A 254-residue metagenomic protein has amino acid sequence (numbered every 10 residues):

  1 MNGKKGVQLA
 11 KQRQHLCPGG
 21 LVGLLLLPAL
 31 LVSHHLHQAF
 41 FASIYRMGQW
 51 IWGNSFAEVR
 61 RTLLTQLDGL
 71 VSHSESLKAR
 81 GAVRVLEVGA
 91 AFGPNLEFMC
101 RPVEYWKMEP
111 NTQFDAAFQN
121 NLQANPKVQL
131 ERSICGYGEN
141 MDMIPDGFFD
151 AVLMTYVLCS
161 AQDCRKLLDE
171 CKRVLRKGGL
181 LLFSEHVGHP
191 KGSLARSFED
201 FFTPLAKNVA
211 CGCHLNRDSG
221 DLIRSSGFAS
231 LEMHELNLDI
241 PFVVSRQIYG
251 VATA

Functional and structural regions predicted by a protein language model:
N2-H35: N-terminal auxiliary segments of SAM/dcSAM-dependent transferases
L31, H35, A39-N54, S184-R246: C-terminal alpha-helical "lid/dimerization" subdomain adjacent to the S-adenosyl-L-methionine
I51-V83, P94-F98: Conserved alpha-helix/loop element of class I SAM-dependent methyltransferases that forms part of the SAM/SAH-binding
R84-M141: Class I SAM-dependent methyltransferase SAM/SAH-binding core
E104, G178-L180: Short glycine-centered segments of the SAM/dcSAM-binding site in methyltransferase folds
E139-V152: A short acidic, Gly/Pro-enriched loop at the edge of an enzyme's catalytic core that lines a small-molecule cofactor
D150-C164: A short SAM/SAH-binding and catalytic strip from SAM-dependent methyltransferases
R165-K177: A short glycine-rich, Lys/Arg-flanked "PGG" loop and its adjoining helix->strand segment in the class I
